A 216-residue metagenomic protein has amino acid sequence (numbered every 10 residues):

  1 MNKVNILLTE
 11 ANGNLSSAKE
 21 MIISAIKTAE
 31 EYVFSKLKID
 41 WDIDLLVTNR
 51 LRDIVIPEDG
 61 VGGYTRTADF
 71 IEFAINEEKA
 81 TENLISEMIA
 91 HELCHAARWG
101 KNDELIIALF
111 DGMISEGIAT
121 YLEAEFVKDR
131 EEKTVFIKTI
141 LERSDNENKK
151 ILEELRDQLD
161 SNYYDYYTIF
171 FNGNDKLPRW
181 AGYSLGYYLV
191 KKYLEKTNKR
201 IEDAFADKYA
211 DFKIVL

Functional and structural regions predicted by a protein language model:
T9-A68: Auxiliary, metal-adjacent structural segments of Zn-dependent hydrolase domains
A25, V33-I43, C94, N102 (+3 more regions): Domain-length accessory/inserted modules outside core catalytic folds
F73-M88, F110: Short pre-active-site segment immediately N-terminal to the catalytic Zn-binding motif
E87-G100, T120: Active-site recognition of the HExxH zinc-binding catalytic motif
G100-L109, D129-K138, K196, R200-D203: Inter-helical turn/loop segments and adjacent helix faces that build the functional surface of alpha-helical bundle
L109-Q158: Post-HExxH zinc-binding segment in Zn-dependent metallohydrolases
E153-L216: Pan-zinc metallopeptidase signature
